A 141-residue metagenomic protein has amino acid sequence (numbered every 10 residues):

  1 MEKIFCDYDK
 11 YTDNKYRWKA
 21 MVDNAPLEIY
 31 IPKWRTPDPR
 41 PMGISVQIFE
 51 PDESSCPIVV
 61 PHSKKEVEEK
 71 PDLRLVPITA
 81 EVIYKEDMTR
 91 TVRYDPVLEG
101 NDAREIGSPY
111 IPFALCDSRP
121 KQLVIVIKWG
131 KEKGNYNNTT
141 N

Functional and structural regions predicted by a protein language model:
M1-N24, K33, P37-D102, F113 (+2 more regions): Long, compositionally biased stretches
P26-E28, R104-I106: Short, mixed charged/polar active-site loops that provide acid/base catalysis or chelate metal/phosphate cofactors
P109-Y110: Surface-exposed, beta-sheet-biased, low-hydrophobicity segments with strongly acidic/polar composition
